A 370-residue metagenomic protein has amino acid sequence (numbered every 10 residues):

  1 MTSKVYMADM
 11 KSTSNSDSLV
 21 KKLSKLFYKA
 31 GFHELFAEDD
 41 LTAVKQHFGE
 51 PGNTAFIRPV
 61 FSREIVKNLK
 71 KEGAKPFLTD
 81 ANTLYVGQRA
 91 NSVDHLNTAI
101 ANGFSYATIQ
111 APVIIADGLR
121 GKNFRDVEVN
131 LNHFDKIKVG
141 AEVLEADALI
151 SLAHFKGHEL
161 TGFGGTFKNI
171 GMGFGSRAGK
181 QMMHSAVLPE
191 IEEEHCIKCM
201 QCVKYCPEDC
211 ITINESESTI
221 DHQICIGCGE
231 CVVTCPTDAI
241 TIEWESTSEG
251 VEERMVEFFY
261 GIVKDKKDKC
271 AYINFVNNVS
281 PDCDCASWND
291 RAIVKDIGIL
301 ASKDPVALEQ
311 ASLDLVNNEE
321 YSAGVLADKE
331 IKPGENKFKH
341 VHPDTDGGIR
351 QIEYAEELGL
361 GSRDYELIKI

Functional and structural regions predicted by a protein language model:
T2-Q46, P51-N53, I57-F61, K67 (+2 more regions): Extended, low-polarity segments enriched in aliphatic/aromatic residues
